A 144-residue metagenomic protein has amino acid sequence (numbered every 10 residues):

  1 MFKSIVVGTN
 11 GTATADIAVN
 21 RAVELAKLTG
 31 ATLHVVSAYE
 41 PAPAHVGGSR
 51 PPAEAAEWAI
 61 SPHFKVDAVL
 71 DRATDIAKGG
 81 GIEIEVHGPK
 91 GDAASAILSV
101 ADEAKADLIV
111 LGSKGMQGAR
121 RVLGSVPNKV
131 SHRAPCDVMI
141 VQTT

Functional and structural regions predicted by a protein language model:
M1, D75-I109: Structural beta-alpha unit
K3-A53, I84-E85: Small/aliphatic-rich secondary-structure junction motif
S37, G112-K114, Q142-T143: Short secondary-structure boundary segments
R50-E54, E103-K105, P127-K129: Short, hinge-like loop/turn segments at secondary-structure boundaries
A53-A68: A short acidic, glycine-rich active-site loop that binds or catalyzes chemistry on phosphate/adenosine moieties
L108-H132: Glycine-rich, Arg-bearing micro-motifs that act as flexible, cationic patches
R133-T143: Short, acidic/small-residue loops that bind anionic groups at enzyme active sites
